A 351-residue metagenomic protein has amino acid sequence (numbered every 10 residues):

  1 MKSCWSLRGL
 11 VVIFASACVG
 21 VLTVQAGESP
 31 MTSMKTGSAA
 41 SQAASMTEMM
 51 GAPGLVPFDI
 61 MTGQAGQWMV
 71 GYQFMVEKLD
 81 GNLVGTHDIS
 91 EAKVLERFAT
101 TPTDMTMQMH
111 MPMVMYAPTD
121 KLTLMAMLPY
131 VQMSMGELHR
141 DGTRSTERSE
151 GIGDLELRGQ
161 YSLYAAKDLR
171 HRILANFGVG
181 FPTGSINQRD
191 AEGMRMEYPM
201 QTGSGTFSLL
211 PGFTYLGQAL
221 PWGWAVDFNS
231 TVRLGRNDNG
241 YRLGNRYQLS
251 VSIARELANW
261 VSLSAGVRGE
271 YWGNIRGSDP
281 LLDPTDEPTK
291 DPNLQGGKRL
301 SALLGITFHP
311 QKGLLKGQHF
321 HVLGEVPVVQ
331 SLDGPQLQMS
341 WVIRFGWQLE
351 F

Functional and structural regions predicted by a protein language model:
M1-T47: Cleavable N-terminal export/targeting peptides
G27-A44, F58-Q67, L79-L83, D104 (+6 more regions): Short loop/turn motifs that connect adjacent beta-strands in outer-membrane beta-barrel proteins
Q42-T47, V76-M109: Surface-exposed strand-loop-strand hairpins of Gram-negative outer-membrane beta-barrel proteins
D59-I60, Y72, P112-Y116, A126 (+7 more regions): Residues on the lipid-exposed face of transmembrane beta-strands in outer-membrane beta-barrel proteins
Q64-G66, T106-H110, S149-L155, H171 (+5 more regions): Residues that define the transmembrane beta-barrel architecture of outer-membrane proteins
W68-Y72, L124-A126, L157, H171-F177 (+7 more regions): Transmembrane beta-strands of outer-membrane beta-barrel proteins
L83-V94, G240-F351: Outer membrane beta-barrel transmembrane domains
P129-D238, T289-G297, V329: Outer-membrane pore/translocation modules
